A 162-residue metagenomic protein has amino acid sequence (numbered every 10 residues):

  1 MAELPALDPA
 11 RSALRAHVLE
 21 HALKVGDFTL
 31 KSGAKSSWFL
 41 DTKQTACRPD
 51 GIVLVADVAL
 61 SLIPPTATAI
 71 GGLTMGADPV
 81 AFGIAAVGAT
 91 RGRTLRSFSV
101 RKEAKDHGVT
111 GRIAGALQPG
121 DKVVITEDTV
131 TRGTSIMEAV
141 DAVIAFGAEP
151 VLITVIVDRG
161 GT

Functional and structural regions predicted by a protein language model:
A2-P65: Active-site-facing substrate-recognition patch
A16, A86, D141: Surface-exposed charge patches
L19, A89, I144: Anion (oxyanion) recognition and catalysis
T42, G71-G72, E127, V155: Short glycine-centered, acidic/aromatic-flanked micro-motifs in structured strand/loop junctions that mark active-site
A46-R112: Conserved PRPP/pyrophosphate-binding segment of the phosphoribosyltransferase/PRPP-pathway fold
A104-T162: PRPP/pyrophosphate-binding module of the type I phosphoribosyltransferase fold
